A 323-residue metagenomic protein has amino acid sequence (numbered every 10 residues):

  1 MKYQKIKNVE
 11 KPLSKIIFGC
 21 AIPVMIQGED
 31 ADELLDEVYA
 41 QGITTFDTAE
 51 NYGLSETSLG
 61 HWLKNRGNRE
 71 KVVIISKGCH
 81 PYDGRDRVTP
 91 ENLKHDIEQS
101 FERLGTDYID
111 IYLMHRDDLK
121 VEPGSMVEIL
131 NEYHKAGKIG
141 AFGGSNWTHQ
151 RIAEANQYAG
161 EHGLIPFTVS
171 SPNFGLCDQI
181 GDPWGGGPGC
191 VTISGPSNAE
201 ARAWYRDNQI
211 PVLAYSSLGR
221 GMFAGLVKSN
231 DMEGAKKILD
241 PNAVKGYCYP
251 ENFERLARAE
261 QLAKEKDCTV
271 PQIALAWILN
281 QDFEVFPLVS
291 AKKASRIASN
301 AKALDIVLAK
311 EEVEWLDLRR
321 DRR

Functional and structural regions predicted by a protein language model:
M1-V73, K135: N-terminal binding-site loop/beta-alpha segment at the start of enzyme catalytic domains that lines or forms
K11-I16, G42-T45, N68-V72, T106-D110 (+4 more regions): Short, well-ordered coil/turn segments that N-cap beta-strands
F18, T48, S76, I111-M114 (+4 more regions): Conserved beta-strand positions
G19-E29, G78-N92, K120: Active-site mouth loops of central-metabolism enzymes
I26-V38, V88-L104, A153-Q157: Short, acidic/polar
E70-D83, S170-F174: A short, structured active-site edge motif that brings together acidic residues
F101-E122: Active-site groove signature of glycoside hydrolases
V121-R323: Beta/alpha (TIM)-barrel catalytic core signal, keyed to glycine-rich beta->alpha loops juxtaposed to Asp/Glu that bind
